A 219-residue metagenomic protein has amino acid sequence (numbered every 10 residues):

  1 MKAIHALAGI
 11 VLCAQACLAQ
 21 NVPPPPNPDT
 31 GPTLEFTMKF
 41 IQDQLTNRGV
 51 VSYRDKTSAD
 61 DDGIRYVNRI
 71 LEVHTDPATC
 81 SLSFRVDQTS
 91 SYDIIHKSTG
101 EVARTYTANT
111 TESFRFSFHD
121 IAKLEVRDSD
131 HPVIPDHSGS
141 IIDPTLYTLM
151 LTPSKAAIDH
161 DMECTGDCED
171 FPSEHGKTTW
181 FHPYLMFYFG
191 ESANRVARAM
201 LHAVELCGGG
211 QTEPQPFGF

Functional and structural regions predicted by a protein language model:
M1-I4: Positively charged n-region of N-terminal signal peptides that target proteins for export
A6-Q15: Bacterial N-terminal signal peptides
Q20-D136, G208-F219: N-terminal secretory signal peptides
V126-F219: Acidic, Ser/Thr- and proline-rich intrinsically disordered linker/docking segments of eukaryotic scaffolds
